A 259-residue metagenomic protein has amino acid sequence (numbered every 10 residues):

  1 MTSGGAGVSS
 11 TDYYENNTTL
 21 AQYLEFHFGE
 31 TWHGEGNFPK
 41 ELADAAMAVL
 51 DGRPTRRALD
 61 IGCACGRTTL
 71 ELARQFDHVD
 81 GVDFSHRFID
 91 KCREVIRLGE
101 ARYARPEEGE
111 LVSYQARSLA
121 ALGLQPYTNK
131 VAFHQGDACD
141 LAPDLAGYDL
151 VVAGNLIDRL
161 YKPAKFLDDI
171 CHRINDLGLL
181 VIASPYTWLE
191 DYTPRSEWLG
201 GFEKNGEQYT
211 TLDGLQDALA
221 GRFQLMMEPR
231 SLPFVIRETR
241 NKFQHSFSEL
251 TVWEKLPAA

Functional and structural regions predicted by a protein language model:
H33-T55: Conserved alpha-helix/loop element of class I SAM-dependent methyltransferases that forms part of the SAM/SAH-binding
T55-A64, D80: Conserved class I S-adenosyl-L-methionine
S85: Conserved SAM/SAH-binding beta-strand->alpha-helix loop
R97-C139: S-adenosyl-L-methionine
E108, Y192-E228: Conserved Class I S-adenosyl-L-methionine
C139-V151: A short acidic, Gly/Pro-enriched loop at the edge of an enzyme's catalytic core that lines a small-molecule cofactor
A164-D176: A short glycine-rich, Lys/Arg-flanked "PGG" loop and its adjoining helix->strand segment in the class I
L177-P185: Conserved beta-strand signature within the Rossmann-like core of class I S-adenosyl-L-methionine
